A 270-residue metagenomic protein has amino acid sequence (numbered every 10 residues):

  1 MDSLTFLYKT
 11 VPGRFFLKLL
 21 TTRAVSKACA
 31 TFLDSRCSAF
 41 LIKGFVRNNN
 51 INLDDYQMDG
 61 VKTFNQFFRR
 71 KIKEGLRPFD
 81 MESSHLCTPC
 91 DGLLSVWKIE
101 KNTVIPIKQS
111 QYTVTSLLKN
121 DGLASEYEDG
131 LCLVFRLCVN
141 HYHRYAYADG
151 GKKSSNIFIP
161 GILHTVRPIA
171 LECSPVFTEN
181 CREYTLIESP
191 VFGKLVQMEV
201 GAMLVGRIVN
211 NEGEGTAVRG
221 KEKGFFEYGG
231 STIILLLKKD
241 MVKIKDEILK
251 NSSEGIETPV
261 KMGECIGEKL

Functional and structural regions predicted by a protein language model:
M1-L270: Contiguous, well-folded functional domains in the mature portion of proteins
